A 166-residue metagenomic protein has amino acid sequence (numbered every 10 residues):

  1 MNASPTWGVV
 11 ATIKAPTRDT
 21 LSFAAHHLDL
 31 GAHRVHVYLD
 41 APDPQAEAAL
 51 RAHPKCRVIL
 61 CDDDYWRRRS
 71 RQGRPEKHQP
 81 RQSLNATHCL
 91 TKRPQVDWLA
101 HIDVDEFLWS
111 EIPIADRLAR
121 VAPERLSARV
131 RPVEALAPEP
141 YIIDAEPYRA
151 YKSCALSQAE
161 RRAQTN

Functional and structural regions predicted by a protein language model:
M1-L28: N-proximal low-complexity "stem/linker" segments adjacent to membrane-targeting elements
D19-F23, N85-H88, D103, R117: Short, hydrophobic/aromatic alpha-helical segments in well-folded domains
L39-Q45: Acidic ATP/Mg2+-coordinating residue in the GHKL
Q45-A46, R67, F107-S110, L136-E139: Short catalytic/ligand-binding loop motif for oxyanion handling, primarily in non-cytosolic enzymes, centered on
Q45-W98: Active-site-proximal specificity loops/subdomain of glycosyltransferases
E76-Q79, S83, S110-N166: Catalytic-site signature of metal-activated, phosphate-bearing donor transferases, centered on the GT-A/GT-A-like
V96-W109: Short beta-strand-to-loop acidic/aromatic patch adjacent to the donor-nucleotide binding site
